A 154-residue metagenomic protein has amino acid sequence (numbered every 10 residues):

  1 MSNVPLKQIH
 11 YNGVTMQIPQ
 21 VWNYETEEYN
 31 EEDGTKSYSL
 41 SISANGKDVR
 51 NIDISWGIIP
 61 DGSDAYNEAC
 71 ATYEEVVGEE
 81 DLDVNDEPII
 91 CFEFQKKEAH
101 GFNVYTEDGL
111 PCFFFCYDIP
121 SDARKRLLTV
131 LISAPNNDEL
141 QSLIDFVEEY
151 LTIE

Functional and structural regions predicted by a protein language model:
M1-S2, E154: Short, solvent-exposed mixed-charge patches
S2-Q8, T35-Y38, E93-N103: Short, hydrophobic/aromatic-rich segments at coil-to-beta transitions
Q8, Q20-E31, E75-Q95, I153: Short secondary-structure junctions
N12-E68: Secretory pathway targeting signatures of secreted, lumenal, and periplasmic proteins
Q17-V21, N45-V49, Q95-K97, D118-L127: Short, solvent-exposed coil/turn segments at beta-strand boundaries
W22, R124-E154: Surface-exposed amphipathic alpha-helical segments
N45-K47, S55-D61, Y105-D108, V130-N137: Short, flexible beta-strand-to-coil junctions
C70-A123: Signature of long, low-cysteine stretches enriched in small and polar/charged residues
